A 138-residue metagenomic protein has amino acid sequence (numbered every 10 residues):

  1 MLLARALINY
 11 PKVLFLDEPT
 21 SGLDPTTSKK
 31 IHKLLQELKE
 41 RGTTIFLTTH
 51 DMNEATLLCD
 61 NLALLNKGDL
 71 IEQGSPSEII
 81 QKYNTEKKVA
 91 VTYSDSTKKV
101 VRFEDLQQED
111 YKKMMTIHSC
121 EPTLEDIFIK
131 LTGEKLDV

Functional and structural regions predicted by a protein language model:
I8-K12: A short, proline-enriched helix->beta-strand linker immediately N-terminal to the Walker B motif in ABC-type P-loop
L14-D17: Catalytic Walker B motif of ABC-type/P-loop ATPase nucleotide-binding domains
P25-T27: Helix N-cap at the start of a conserved alpha-helix in ABC-type nucleotide-binding domains
K29-R41: Helical segment within the ABC ATPase nucleotide-binding domain
A55-L57: A short, surface-exposed alpha-helical micro-motif characterized by mixed small hydrophobic and charged/polar residues
Q73-G74: ABC ATPase "signature
